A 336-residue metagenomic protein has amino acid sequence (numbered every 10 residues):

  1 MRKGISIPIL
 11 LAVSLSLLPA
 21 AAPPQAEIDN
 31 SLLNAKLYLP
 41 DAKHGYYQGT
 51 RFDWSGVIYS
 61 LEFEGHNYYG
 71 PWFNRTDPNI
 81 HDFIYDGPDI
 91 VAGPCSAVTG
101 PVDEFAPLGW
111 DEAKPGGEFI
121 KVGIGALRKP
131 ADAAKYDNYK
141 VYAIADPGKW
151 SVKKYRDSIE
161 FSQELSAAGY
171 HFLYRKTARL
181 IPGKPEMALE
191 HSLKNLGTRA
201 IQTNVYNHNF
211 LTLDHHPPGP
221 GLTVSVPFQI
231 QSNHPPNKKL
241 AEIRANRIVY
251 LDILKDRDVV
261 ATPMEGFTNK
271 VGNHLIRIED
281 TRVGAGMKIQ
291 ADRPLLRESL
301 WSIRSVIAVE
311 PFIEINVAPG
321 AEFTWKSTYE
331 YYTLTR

Functional and structural regions predicted by a protein language model:
M1-I9: Bacterial N-terminal signal peptides that target proteins for export
M1-R2, S14, R175: Short, intrinsically disordered low-complexity segments
P8-S16: Bacterial N-terminal signal peptides
V13, A21-A22: Intrinsic disorder/low-complexity segments
A22-A188, L196-N204, H208-R336: Surface-exposed acidic/polar loop and edge beta-strand patches at domain peripheries
